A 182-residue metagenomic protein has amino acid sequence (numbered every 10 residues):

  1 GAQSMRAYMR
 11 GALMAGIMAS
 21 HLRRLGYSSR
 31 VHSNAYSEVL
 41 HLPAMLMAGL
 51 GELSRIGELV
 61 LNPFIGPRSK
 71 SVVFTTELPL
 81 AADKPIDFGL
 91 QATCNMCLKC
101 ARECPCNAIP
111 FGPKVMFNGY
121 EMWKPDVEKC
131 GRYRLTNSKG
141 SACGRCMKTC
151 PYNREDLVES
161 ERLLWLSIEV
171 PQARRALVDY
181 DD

Functional and structural regions predicted by a protein language model:
G1-E155, S160-E169: Catalytic cores of enzyme domains
L163-D182: Long, compositionally biased intrinsically disordered regions
